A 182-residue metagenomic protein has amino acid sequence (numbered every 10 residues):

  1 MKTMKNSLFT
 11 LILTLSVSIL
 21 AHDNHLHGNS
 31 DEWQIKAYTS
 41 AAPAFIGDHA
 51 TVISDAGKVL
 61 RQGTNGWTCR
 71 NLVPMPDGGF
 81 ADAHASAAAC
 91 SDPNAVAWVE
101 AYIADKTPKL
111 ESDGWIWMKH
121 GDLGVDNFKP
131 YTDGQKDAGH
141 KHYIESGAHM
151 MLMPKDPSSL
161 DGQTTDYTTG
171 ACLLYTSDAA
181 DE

Functional and structural regions predicted by a protein language model:
M4-L11: Sec-dependent signal peptide recognition, specifically the positively charged N-region followed immediately by
I12, V59-L60, H140-I144: A general structural signal for short secondary-structure junctions and capping/turn motifs
S16-S18: N-terminal signal peptide c-region/cleavage motif recognized by signal peptidases
N24-P108: N-terminal secretory signal peptides
P74, D181-E182: Disulfide-stabilized cysteine-rich extracellular repeat microdomains
H84-Y143: Long, charged/polar, surface-exposed segments that mediate recognition or autoinhibition
D126-L173: Acidic, glycine-rich flexible loop segments
Y175-A180: Conserved small/polar residues in nucleotide/adenosyl-binding loops
